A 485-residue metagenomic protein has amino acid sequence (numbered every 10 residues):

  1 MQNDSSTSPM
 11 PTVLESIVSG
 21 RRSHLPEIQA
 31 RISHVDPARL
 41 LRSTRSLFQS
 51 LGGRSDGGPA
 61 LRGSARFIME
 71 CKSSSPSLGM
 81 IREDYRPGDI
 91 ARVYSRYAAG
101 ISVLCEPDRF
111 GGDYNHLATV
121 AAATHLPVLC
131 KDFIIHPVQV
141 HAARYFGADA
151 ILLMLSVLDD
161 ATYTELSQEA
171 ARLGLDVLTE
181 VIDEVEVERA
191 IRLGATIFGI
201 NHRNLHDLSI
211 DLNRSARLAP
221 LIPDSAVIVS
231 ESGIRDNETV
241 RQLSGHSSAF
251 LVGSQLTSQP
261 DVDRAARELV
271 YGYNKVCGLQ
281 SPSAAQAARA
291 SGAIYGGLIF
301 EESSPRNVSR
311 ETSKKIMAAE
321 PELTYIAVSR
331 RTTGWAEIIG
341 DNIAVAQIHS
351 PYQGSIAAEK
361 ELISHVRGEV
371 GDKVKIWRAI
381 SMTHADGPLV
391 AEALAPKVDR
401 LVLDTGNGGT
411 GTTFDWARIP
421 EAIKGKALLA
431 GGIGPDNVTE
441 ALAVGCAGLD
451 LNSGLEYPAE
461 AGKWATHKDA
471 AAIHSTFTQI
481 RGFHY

Functional and structural regions predicted by a protein language model:
Q2-D84: An N-cap/entry alpha-helix motif that binds or orients negatively charged groups
R66, S77-L178, E184-R189, S215-L218 (+1 more regions): N-terminal active-site wall of soluble small-molecule enzyme domains
I68-R86, P127-I134, L178-E180, V229-S230 (+5 more regions): Active-site mouth loops of central-metabolism enzymes
S73-D84, I90-G111, E186-A219, F300-S304 (+5 more regions): Glycine/Thr-rich beta-alpha phosphate-binding loop at enzyme active sites
Y97-A98, A123-L126, Y145-I151, A171-L175 (+13 more regions): Glycine-enriched alpha-helix->loop->beta-strand junction motifs that scaffold or abut catalytic
I135-G147, D183-L193, G233-V252, Q280-S291 (+5 more regions): Catalytic cores of alpha/beta
A142-A161, G199-S209, H246-A266, A293-R306 (+3 more regions): Glycine-rich phosphate-binding active-site loops on the catalytic face of alpha/beta enzymes
L212-I222, S244, L256-C277, S309-E320 (+1 more regions): C-terminal helical cap(s) of enzyme catalytic domains, especially alpha/beta-barrels
